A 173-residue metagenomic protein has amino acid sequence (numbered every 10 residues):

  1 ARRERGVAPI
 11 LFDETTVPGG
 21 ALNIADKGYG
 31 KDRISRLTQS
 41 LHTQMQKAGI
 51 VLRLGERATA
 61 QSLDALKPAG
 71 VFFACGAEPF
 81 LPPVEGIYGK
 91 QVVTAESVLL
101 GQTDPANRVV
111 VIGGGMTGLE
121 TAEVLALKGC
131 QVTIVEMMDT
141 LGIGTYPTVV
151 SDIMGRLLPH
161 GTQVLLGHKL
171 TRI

Functional and structural regions predicted by a protein language model:
A1-P18, R53-K67, A74-Q91, E96-T148: Rossmann-like dinucleotide/flavin-binding elements
L11-A48, V124-H168: Rossmann-like dinucleotide-binding cores of NAD(P)H-dependent redox enzymes
F73-A74, L165: Short, conserved beta-strand edge motifs with alternating hydrophobic and charged residues
L170-I173: Short, intrinsically disordered, charge-balanced linker/junction segments flanking boundaries in proteins
